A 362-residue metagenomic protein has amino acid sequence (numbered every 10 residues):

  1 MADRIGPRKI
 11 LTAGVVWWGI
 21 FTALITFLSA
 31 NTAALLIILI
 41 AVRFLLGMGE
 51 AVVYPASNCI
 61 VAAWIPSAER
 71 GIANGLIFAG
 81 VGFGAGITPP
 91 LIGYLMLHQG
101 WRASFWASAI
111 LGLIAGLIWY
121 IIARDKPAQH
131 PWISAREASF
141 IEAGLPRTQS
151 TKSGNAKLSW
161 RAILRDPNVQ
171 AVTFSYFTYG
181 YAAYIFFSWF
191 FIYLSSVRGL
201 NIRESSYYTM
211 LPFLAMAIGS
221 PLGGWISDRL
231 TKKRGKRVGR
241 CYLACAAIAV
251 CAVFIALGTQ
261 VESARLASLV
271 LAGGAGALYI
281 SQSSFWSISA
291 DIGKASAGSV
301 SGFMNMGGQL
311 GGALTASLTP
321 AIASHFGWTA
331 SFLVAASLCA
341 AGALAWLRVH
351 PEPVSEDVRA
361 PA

Functional and structural regions predicted by a protein language model:
V16-A33, A249-E262: C-terminal ends and interior cores of transmembrane alpha-helices in multi-pass membrane transporters/permeases
F21, A34-V52, F254, R265-I280: Hydrophobic core of transmembrane alpha-helices in multi-pass small-molecule transporters, especially MFS/SLC-type
V42-G82: Cytoplasmic helix-loop-helix junction between adjacent transmembrane helices in 12-TM secondary transporters
V81-H130: Helix-loop-helix hairpin linking two adjacent transmembrane segments in secondary transporters
L97-I110, N201, R237-Y242, A321-S337: A membrane-interface helix-boundary motif in multi-pass transporters
R161-P221, Q282, W286, A290: Extracytoplasmic gate region of multi-pass secondary transporters
S220, A290-F326: A late C-terminal transmembrane helix in Major Facilitator Superfamily
R237-S284: C-terminal transmembrane helical hairpin of 12-TM major facilitator-type secondary transporters
